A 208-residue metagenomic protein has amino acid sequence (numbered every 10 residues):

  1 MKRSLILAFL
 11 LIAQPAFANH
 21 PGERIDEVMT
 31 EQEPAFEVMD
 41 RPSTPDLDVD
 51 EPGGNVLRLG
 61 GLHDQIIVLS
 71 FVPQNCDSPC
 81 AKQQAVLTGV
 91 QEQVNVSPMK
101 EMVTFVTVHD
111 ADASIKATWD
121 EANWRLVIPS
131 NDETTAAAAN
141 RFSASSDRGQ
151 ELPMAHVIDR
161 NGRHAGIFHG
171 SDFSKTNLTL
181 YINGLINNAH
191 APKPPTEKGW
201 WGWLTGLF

Functional and structural regions predicted by a protein language model:
K2-A8: Sec-dependent signal peptide recognition, specifically the positively charged N-region followed immediately by
F9-A18: Hydrophobic h-region of N-terminal signal peptides that target proteins for export in Gram-negative bacteria
G22-H63, A85-V86: N-terminal "domain-start" segment that seeds a small globular fold
T44-P45, I67, L152-M154: Short loop/turn microsegments at loop-to-beta-strand junctions
R58-L87: Short active-site neighborhood of thiol/selenol oxidoreductases, capturing the structured segment around
K82-A138: Structural microenvironment flanking redox-active thiols in thiol-disulfide oxidoreductases
A122-R125, A136, N140-H156: Structural micro-motif
G149-F208: Thiol-/selenol-based redox modules, centered on thioredoxin-like and closely related oxidoreductase domains
